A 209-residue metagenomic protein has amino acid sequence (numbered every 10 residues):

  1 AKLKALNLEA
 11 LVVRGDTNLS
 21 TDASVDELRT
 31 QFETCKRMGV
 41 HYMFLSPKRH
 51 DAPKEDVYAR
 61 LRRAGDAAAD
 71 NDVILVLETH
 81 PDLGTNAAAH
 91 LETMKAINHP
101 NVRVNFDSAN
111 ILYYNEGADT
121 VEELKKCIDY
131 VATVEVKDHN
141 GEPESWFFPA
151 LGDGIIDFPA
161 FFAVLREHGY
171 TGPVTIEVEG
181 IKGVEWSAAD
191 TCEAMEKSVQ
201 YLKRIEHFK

Functional and structural regions predicted by a protein language model:
K2-V104, Y113: Active-site acidic/histidine proton-transfer and metal-coordination neighborhood in alpha/beta enzyme cores
G39, A87-K209: Histidine-acidic metal/acid-base catalytic patches
